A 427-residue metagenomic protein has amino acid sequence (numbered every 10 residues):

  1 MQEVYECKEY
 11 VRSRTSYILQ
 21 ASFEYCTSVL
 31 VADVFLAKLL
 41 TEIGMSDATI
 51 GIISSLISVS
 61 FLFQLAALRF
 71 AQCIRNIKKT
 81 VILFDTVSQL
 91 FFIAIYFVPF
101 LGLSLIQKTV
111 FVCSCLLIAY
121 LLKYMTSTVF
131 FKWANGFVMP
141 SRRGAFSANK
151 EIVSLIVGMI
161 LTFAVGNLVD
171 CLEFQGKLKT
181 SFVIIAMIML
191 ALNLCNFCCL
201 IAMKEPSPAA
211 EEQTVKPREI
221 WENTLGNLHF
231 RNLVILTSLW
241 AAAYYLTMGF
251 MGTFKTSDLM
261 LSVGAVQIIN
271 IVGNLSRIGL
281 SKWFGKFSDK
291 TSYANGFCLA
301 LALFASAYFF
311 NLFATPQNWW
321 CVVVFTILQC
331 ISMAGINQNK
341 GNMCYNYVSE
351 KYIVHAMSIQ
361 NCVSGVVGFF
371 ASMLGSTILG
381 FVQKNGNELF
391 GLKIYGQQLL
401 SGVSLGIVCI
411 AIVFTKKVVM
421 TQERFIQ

Functional and structural regions predicted by a protein language model:
M1-Q64, L68-A71, K78, I82 (+3 more regions): Helix-loop boundary and gating motifs at the non-cytosolic
M1-V11, E205-I235, Q427: Juxtamembrane intracellular "pre-TM" segments in multi-pass secondary transporters
S22, F91, I106-T126, W320-I336: Hydrophobic core of transmembrane alpha-helices in multi-pass small-molecule transporters, especially MFS/SLC-type
T41-E42, R69, C73, Y96-L103 (+2 more regions): Transmembrane alpha-helix termini and helix-breaking/packing motifs in multi-pass membrane transporters
F63, I95-F100, L190-M203, Q397-Q427: Multi-pass alpha-helical transporter architecture, strongest for 12-TM Major Facilitator/SLC carriers used
F63-K79, V169, G279-Y293, L379: Helix-to-loop junctions at the C-terminal end of transmembrane segments in multipass secondary transporters
D85-I106, A302-Q317: C-terminal ends and interior cores of transmembrane alpha-helices in multi-pass membrane transporters/permeases
K123-V138, G335-S349: Intracellular juxtamembrane helix-capping segments at the cytosolic ends of symmetry-related transmembrane helices
